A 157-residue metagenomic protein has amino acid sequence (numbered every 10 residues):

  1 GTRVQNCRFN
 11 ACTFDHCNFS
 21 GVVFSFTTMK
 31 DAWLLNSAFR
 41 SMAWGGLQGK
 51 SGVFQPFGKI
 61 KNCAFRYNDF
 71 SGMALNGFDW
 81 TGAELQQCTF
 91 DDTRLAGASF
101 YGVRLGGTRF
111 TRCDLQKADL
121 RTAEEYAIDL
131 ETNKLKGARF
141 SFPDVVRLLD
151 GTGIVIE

Functional and structural regions predicted by a protein language model:
G1-E157: Tandem repeat scaffolds
